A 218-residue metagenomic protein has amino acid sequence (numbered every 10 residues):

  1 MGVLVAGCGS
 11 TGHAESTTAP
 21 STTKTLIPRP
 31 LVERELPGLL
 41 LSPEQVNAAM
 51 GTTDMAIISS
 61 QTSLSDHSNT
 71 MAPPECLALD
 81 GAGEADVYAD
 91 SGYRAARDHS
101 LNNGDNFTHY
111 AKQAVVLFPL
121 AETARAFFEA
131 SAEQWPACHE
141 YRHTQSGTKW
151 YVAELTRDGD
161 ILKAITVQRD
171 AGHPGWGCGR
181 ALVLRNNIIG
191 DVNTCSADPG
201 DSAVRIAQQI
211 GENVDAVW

Functional and structural regions predicted by a protein language model:
L4-G7: C-terminal motif of bacterial Sec signal peptides marking the signal peptidase cleavage site
G9, E15-H99: N-terminal "mature-domain start" segment
Q61-L64, E129-C178, V217: Short Gly/Thr-rich strand-loop-strand
S91-F128: A short acidic-to-branched-hydrophobic micro-motif
H109-K112, P174-R180: Short, surface-exposed coil-to-beta transition loops
A111-A114, V183-S196: Short, well-ordered beta-strand elements
F118-T123, E154-I161, N186: A short, structured loop/turn motif at beta-sheet edges
N193-W218: Surface-exposed amphipathic alpha-helical segments
